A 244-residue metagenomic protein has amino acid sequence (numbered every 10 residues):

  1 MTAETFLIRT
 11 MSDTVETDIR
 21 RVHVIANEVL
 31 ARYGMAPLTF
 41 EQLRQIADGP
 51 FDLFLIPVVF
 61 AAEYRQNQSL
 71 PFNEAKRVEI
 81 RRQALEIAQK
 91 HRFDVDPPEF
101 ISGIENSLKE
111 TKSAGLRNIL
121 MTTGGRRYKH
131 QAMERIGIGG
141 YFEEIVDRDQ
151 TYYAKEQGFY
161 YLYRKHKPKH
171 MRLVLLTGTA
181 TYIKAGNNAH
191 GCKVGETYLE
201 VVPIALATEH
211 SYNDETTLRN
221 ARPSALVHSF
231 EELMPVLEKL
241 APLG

Functional and structural regions predicted by a protein language model:
A3-S102, R127: N-terminal helical cap/lid subdomain that shapes the substrate entry/recognition surface in HAD-like hydrolases
A31, K109-K112, N187, T197: Anion (oxyanion) recognition and catalysis
E63-L70, Y163-P168, N187-L199, A241-G244: Alpha-helix termini
K90-L120, H130, E156: Short, acidic loop-to-helix structural element flanking the phosphoryl-transfer center in phosphate-processing enzymes
I119, G125-V174, A180-V194: Substrate-recognition "cap/lid" segment bordering the active-site pocket of phosphatases
T122, L175-H228: Acidic, Mg2+-coordinating phosphoryl-transfer loop and its flanking beta/alpha structural elements, shared across
V146-D147, S224-E232: Short acidic-hydrophobic, aromatic-tinged amphipathic segments that line or gate anion-handling sites
F230-P242: Two-component system phosphotransfer/interaction surface
